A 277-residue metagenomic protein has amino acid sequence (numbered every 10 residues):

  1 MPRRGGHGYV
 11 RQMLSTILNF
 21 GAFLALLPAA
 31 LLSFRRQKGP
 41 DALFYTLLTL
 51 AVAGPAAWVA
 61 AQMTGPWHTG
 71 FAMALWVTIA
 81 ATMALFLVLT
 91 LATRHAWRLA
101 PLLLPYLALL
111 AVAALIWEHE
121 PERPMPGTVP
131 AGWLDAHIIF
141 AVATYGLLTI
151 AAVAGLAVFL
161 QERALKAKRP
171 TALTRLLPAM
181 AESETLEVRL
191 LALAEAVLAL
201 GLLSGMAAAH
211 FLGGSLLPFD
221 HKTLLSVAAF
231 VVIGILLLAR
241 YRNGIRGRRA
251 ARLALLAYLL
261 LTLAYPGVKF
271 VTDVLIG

Functional and structural regions predicted by a protein language model:
V10-L26, A141-L148, L275-I276: Hydrophobic transmembrane alpha-helical segments in integral membrane proteins
D41-T49, M73-W76, W97-L107, A250-L255: Cytoplasmic-side transmembrane-helix entry/capping segments in multi-pass membrane proteins
G54-L102, M206, L212-V227: Membrane-interface helix-loop-helix modules in multi-pass inner-membrane proteins
R94-T144: Hydrophobic alpha-helical segments and helix pairs
A164-F211: A mid-sequence, solvent-exposed acidic-amphipathic segment
G205-A209, F230-G244: Transmembrane alpha-helical segments of integral membrane proteins
A239-L259: Interfacial loop-to-transmembrane junctions
A264-G277: Juxtamembrane boundary at the C-terminal end of a transmembrane helix
